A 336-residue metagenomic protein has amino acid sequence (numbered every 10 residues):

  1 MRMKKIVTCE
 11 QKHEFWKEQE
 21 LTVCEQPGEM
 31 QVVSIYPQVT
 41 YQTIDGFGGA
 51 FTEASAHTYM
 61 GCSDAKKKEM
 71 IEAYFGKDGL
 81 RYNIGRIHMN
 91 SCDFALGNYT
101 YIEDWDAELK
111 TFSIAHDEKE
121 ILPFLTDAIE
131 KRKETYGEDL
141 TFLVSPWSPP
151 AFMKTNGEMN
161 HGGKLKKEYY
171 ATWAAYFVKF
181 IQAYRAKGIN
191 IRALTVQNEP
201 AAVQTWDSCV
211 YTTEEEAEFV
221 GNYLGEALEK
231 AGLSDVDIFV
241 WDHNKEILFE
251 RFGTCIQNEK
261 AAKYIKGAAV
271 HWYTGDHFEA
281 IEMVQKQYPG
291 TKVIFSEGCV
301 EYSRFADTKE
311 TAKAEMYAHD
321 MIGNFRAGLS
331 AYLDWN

Functional and structural regions predicted by a protein language model:
F15-I191, T212, N222: N-terminal catalytic cores of secreted or lumenal carbohydrate-active enzymes
G49, R81, F142, L194 (+3 more regions): Conserved, mostly hydrophobic/aromatic
T52-A54, N90-C92, W147-P149, V196-A201 (+3 more regions): Active-site beta-loop-alpha junctions enriched in small/polar residues
A95-Y99, W105-K110, K187-R192, N198 (+5 more regions): Aromatic- and acid-rich polysaccharide-binding/catalytic face of secreted or lumenal carbohydrate-active enzymes
S113-D117, L122-P123, N222, E229-I238 (+2 more regions): Glycoside hydrolase catalytic-domain groove-lining segments
P149-N258, H277-K286: Active-site cleft segment of glycoside hydrolase catalytic domains centered on the general acid/base Glu
H243-A269, S303-A312: Substrate-binding cleft/loops of secretory-pathway carbohydrate-active enzymes
F295-V300, R304-N336: Aromatic/acidic polysaccharide-binding cleft in carbohydrate-active enzymes
